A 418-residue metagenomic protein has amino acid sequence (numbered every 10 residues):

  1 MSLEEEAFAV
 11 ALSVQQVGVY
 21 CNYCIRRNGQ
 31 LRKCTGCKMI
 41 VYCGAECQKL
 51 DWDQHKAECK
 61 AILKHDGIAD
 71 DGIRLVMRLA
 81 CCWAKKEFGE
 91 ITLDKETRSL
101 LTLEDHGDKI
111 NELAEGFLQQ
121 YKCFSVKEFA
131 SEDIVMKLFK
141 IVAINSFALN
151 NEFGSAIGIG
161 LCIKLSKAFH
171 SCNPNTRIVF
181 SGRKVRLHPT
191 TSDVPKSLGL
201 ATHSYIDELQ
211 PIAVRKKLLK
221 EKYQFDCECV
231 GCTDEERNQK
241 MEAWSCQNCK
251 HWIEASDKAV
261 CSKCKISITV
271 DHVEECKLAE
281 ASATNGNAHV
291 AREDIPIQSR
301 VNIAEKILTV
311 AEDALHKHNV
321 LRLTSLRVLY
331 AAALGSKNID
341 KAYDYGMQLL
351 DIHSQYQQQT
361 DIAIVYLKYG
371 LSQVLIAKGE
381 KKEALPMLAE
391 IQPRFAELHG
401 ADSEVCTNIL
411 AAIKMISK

Functional and structural regions predicted by a protein language model:
M1-K418: Short alpha-helical interaction motifs and adjacent low-complexity tails used for partner binding in regulatory proteins
